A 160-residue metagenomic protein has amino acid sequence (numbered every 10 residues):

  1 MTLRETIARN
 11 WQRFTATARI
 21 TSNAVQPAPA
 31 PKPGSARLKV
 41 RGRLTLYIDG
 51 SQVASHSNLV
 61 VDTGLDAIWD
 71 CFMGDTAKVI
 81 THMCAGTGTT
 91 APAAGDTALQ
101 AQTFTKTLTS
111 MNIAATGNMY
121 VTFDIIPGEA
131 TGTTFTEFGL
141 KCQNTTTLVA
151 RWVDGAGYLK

Functional and structural regions predicted by a protein language model:
M1-T136, Q143-K160: Small cysteine-rich, disulfide-bonded extracellular modules of the LU/uPAR three-finger superfamily and closely related
